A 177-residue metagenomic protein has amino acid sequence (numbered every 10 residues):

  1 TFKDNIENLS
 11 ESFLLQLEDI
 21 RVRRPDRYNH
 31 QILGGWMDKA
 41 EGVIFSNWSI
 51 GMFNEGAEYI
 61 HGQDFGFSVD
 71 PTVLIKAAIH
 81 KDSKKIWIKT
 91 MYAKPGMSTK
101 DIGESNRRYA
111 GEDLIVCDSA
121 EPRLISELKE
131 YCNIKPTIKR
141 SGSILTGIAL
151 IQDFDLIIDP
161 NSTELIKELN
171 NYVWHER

Functional and structural regions predicted by a protein language model:
F2, G35, S119: Fold-independent oxyanion-binding glycine-rich loops and adjacent beta-strand/coil segments at enzyme active sites
F2-E7, F13-I20, Y92-R108: Glycine-rich phosphate-binding loop plus the immediately following alpha-helix
N5-Q63: ATPase catalytic-site recognition across NTP-hydrolyzing enzymes
S10-L14, P25, N29, P71 (+2 more regions): Alpha-helix initiation and N-capping motif
E55-I79: Gly/Thr-rich phosphate-binding beta-strand-loop-beta motif of the actin/hexokinase/Hsp70
V73-R177: Mg2+-dependent endonuclease catalytic cores in nucleic-acid-processing enzymes, primarily RNase H-like
